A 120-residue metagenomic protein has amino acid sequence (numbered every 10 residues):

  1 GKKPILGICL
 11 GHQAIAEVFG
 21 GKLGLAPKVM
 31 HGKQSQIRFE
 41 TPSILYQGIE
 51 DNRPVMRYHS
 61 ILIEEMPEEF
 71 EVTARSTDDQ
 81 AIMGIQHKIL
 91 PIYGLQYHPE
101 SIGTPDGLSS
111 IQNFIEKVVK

Functional and structural regions predicted by a protein language model:
G1-S43, P54, I111-N113: Cysteine-nucleophile active-site neighborhood
L6, G24, M56, T73 (+1 more regions): Hydrophobic/aromatic beta-strand patches that form the interior of the parallel beta-sheet core in alpha/beta enzyme
C9, H59, H98: Histidine-centered divalent metal-coordination motifs
Q34-Q36, I82-G84, G94: Conserved hydrophobic/aromatic beta-strand scaffold that supports enzyme active sites
S43-L90: Catalytic beta-strand/loop cores that center a nucleophilic Ser/Cys/Thr and support acyl-enzyme chemistry
N52, L95-P105: Phosphate-binding/catalytic loops
I102-K120: Acyltransferase
